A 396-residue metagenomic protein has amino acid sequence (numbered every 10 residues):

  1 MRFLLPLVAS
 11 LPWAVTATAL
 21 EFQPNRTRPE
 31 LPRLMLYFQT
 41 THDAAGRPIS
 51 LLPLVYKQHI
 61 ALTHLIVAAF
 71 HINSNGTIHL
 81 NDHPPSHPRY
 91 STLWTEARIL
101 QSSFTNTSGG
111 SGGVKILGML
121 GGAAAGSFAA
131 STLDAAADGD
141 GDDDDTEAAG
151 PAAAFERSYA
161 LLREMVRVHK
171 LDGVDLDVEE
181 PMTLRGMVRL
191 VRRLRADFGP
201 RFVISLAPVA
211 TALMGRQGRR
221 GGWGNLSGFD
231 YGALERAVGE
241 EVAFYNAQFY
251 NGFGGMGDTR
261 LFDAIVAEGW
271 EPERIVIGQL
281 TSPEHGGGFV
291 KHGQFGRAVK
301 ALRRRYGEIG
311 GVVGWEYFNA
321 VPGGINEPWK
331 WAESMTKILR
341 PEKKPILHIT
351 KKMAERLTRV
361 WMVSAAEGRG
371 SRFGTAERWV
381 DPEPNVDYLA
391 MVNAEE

Functional and structural regions predicted by a protein language model:
M1-A19: Fungal secretory targeting signals
A9, W13-V15, L117, R274 (+3 more regions): Compositionally biased, low-complexity repeat tracts
A14, N106-S111, G368, T375: Low-complexity, intrinsically disordered segments with a bias for serine/threonine
T18, G139-G141, K352, G374: Exposed, low-complexity/repetitive linear segments and helix-based recognition motifs, biased toward charged/polar
L20-G296, R305-I309, F318-E342: Chitinase-like catalytic core of GlcNAc-active glycosidases
P24-R26, P181, F289-G293, V299-G311 (+1 more regions): Extracellular low-complexity, O-glycosylation-prone Ser/Thr/Pro/Gly-rich "stalks" and linkers flanking catalytic
